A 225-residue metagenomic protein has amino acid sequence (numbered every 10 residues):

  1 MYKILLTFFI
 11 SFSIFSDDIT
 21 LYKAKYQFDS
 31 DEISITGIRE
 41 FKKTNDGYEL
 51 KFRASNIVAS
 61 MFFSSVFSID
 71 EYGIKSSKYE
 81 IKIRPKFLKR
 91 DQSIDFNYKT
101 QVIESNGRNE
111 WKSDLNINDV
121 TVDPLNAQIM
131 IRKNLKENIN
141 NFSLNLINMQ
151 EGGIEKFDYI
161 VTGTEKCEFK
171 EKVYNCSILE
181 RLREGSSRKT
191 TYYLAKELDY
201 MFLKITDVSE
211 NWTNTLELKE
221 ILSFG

Functional and structural regions predicted by a protein language model:
K3-S13: Sec-dependent N-terminal signal peptides
F9, I129, K133-L135, Q150 (+1 more regions): Generic secondary-structure transition motif, activating predominantly at the C-termini of alpha-helices
I14-F15, V120: Exposed, low-complexity/repetitive linear segments and helix-based recognition motifs, biased toward charged/polar
D17-Y98, N138-G225: Acidic, serine/threonine-rich low-complexity disordered tracts
K89-K136: Hydrophobic, well-structured mid-protein blocks that either form specific transmembrane helices
